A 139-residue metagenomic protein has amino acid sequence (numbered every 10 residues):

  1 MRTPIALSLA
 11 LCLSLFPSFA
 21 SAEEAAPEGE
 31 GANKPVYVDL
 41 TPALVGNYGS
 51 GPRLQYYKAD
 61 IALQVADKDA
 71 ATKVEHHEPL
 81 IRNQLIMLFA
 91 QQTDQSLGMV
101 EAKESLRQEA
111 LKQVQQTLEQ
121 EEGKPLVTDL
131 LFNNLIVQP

Functional and structural regions predicted by a protein language model:
M1-P139: Flexible, low-complexity charged segments
